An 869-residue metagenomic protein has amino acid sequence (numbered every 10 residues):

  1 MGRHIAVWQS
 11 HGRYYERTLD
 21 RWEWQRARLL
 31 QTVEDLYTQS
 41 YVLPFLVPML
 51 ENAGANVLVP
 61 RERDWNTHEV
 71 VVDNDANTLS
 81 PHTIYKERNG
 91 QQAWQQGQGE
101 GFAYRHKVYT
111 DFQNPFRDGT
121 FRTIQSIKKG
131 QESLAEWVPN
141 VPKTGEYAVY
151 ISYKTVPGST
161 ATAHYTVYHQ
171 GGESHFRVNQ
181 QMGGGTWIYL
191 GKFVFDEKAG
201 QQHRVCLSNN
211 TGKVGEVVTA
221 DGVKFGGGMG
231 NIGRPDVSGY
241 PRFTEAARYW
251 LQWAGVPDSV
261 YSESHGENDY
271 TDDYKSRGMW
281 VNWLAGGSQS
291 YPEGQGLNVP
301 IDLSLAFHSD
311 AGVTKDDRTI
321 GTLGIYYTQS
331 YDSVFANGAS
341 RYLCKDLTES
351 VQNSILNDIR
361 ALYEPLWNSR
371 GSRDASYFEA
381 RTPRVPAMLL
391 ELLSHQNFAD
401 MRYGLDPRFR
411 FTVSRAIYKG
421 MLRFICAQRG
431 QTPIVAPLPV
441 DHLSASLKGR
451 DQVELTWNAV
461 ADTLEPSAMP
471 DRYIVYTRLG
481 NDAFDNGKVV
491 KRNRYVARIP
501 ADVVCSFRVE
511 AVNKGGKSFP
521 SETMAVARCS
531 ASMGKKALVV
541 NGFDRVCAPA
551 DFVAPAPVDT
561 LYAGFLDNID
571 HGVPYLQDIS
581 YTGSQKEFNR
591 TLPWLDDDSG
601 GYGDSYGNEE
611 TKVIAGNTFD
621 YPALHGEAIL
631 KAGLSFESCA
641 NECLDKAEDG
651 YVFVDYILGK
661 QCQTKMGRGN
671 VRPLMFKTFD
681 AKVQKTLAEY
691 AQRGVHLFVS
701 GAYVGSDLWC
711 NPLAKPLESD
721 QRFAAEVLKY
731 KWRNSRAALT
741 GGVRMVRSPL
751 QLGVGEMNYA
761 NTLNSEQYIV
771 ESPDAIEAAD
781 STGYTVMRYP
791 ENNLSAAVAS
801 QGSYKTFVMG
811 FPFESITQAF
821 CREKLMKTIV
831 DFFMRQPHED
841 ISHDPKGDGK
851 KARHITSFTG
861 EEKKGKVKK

Functional and structural regions predicted by a protein language model:
R3-Q91, N231-I320: Catalytic-core regions of hydrolytic enzymes
P60-R242, D840, K850-K869: Extracytoplasmic
R204, N210, G222-G230, S288 (+4 more regions): Active-site-adjacent mobile loop/cap segments within catalytic or ligand-binding domains
Y363, R733-A819, D844: Catalytic beta-strand/loop cores that center a nucleophilic Ser/Cys/Thr and support acyl-enzyme chemistry
F424-S467, G516-K535: Pro/Thr/Ser/Gly-rich low-complexity, intrinsically disordered linker/stalk tracts
V496-K517: Beta-strand-rich modules
Q577-P716: Helical hinge/lid and interdomain linker segments adjacent to catalytic or ligand-binding clefts that mediate domain
K660-Q767, T782-G783, L825: A glycine-rich, often tryptophan-bearing local segment used as a flexible ligand/cofactor-contacting loop or short
